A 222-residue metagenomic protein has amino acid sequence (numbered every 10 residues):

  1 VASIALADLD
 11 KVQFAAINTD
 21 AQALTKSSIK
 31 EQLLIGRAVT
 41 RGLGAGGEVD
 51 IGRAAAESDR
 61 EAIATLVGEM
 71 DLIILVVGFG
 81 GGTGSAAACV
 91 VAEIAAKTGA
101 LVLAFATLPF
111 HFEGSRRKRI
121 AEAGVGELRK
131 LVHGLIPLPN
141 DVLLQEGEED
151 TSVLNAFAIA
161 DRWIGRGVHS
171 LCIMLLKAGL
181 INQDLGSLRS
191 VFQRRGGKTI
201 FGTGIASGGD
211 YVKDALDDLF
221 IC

Functional and structural regions predicted by a protein language model:
V1-C222: Tubulin/FtsZ superfamily GTPase core signature
